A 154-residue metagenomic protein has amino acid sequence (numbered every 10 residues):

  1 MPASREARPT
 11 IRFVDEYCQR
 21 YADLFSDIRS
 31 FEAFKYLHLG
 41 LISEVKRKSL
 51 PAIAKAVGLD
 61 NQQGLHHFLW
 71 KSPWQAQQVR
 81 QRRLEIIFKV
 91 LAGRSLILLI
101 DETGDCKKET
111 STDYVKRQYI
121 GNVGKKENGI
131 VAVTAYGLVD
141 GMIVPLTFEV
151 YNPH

Functional and structural regions predicted by a protein language model:
M1-H154: Conserved, well-structured functional cores that handle cations and Mg-NTP chemistry
